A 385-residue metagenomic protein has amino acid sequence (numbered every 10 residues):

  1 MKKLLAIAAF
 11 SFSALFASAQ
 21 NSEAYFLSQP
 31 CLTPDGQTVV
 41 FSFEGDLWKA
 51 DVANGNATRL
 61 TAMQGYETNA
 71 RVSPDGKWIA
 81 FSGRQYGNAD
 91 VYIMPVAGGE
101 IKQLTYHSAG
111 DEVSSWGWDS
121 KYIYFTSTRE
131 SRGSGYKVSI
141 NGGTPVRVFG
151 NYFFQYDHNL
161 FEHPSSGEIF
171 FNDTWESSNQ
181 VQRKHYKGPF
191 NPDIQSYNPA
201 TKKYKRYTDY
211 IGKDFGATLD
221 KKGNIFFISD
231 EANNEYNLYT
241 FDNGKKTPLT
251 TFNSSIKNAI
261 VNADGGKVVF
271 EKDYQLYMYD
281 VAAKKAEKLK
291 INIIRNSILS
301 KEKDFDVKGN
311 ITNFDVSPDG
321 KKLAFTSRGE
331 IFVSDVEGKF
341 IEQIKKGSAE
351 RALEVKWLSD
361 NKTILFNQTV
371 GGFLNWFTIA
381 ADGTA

Functional and structural regions predicted by a protein language model:
M1-S22: Bacterial Sec-dependent N-terminal signal peptides
Q20-A24, S42-W48, T61-T68, A80-Y92 (+16 more regions): A flexible loop/linker signature enriched in serine peptidases of the S9 family
N21-D35: Short N-terminal segments immediately surrounding and downstream of signal-peptide cleavage
L27, D306-D315: Signature of short aromatic-glycine-proline-rich micro-motifs recurring in repeat-based ectodomains
C31, R71, S115-G117, F161 (+4 more regions): Conserved beta-strand position repeated across blades of beta-propeller domains
P34-D35, P74-D75, W118-D119, P164-S165 (+4 more regions): Residue-level detector of Asp-centered blade-edge/turn motifs that repeat once per structural unit in beta-propeller
A57: Glycine/alanine-rich phosphate-binding loops at beta-alpha junctions
A286-N292: Short, solvent-exposed beta-strand-terminating loops
